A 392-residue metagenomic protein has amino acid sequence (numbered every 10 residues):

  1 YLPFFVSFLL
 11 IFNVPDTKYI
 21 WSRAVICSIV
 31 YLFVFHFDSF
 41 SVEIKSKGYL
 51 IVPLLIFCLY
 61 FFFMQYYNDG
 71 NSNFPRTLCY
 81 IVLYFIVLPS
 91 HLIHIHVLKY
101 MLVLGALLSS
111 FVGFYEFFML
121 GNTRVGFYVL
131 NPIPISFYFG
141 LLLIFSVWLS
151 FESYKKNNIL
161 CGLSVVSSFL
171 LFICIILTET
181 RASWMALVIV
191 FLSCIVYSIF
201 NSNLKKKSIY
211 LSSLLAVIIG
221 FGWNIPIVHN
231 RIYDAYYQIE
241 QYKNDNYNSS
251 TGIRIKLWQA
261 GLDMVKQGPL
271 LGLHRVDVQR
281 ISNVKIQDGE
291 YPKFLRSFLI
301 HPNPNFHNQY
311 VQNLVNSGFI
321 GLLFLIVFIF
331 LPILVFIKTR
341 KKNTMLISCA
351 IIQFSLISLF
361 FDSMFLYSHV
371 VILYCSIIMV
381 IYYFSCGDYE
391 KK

Functional and structural regions predicted by a protein language model:
Y1-Y60, V82-H96, Y100, L149-G162 (+2 more regions): Transmembrane signal-anchor hairpin modules in multi-pass inner-membrane enzymes, especially those that act on
F12-R23, G70-N73, V165-N203, N224-H229 (+2 more regions): Helix-loop-helix junctions and helix-breaking kinks within/between transmembrane helices of multi-pass membrane
K47-F61, Y66-S90, V97-A106, V129-L141: Aromatic-anchored transmembrane helix interface
S90-G121, L130-F200, W223, I378: Alpha-helical transmembrane segments of multi-pass inner-membrane proteins
L177, S198-N244, Q259-Q267: A membrane-periplasm/extracellular boundary helix in multi-pass inner-membrane enzymes that assemble envelope glycans
V196, K207-S208, N316-Q353: Hydrophobic transmembrane alpha-helices and their immediate junctions
N248-G252, K256-Q259, Q267, L271-S317: Long extracytoplasmic/lumenal interhelical loops at the membrane interface of multi-pass membrane proteins
F328, S348-F360, M364-K392: Transmembrane alpha-helices of multi-pass inner-membrane enzymes
